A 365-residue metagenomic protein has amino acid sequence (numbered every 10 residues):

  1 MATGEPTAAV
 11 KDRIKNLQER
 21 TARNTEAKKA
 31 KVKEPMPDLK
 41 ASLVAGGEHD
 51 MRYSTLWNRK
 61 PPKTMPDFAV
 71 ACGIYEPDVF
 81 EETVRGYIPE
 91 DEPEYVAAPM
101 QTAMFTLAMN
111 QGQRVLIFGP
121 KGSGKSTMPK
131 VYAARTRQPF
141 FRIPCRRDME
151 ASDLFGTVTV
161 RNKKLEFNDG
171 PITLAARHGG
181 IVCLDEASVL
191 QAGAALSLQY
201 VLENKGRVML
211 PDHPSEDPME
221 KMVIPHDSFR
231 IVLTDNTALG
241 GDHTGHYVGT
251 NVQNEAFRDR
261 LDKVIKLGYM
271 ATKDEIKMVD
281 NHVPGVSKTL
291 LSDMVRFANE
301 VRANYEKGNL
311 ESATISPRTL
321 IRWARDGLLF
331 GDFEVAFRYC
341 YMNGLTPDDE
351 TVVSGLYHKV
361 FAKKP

Functional and structural regions predicted by a protein language model:
A2-P365: C-terminal regulatory/interaction module of P-loop NTP-utilizing enzymes
